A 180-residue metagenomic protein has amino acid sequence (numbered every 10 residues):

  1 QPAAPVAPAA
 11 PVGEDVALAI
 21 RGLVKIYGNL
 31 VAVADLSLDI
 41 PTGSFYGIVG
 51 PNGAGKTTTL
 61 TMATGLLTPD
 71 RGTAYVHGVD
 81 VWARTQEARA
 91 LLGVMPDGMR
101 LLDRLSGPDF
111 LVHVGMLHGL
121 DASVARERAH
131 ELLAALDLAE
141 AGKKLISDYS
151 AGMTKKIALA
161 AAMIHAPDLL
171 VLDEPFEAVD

Functional and structural regions predicted by a protein language model:
T64: Helix-to-loop junction immediately C-terminal to a conserved catalytic motif
G72-D80, E87-A88: Conserved ABC transporter NBD signature motif
V112, M116, V124-A141: Conserved ABC ATPase "signature" region
L145-Y149: Conserved ABC ATPase signature
A166: Conserved catalytic motifs of ABC-family nucleotide-binding domains
L170-E174: Catalytic Walker B motif of ABC-type/P-loop ATPase nucleotide-binding domains
